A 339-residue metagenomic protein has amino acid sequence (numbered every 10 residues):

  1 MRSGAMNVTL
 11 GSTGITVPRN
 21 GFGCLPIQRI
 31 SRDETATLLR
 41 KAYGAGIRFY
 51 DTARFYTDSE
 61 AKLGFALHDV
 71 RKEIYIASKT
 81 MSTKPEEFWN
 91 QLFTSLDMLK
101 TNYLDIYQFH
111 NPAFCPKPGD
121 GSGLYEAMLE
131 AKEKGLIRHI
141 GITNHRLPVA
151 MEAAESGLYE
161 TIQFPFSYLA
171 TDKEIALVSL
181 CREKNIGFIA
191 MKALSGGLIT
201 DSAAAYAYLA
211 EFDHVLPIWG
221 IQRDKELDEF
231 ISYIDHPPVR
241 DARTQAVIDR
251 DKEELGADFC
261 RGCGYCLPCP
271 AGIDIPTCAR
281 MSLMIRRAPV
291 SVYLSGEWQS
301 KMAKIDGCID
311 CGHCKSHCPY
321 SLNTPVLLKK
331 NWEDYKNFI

Functional and structural regions predicted by a protein language model:
M1-I74: N-terminal binding-site loop/beta-alpha segment at the start of enzyme catalytic domains that lines or forms
L10, F22, Y50, L63 (+11 more regions): Conserved, mostly hydrophobic/aromatic
G23, A53, Y107-H110, T143 (+3 more regions): Conserved residues at the C-terminal ends of beta-strands
D33, R40, G44, T83-I189 (+1 more regions): Glycine/proline-rich, positively charged, aromatic-decorated active-site loop/lid region on the catalytic face
Y43, I47-R48, A176-A190, L194-I339: Structured C-terminal cap/extension of enzyme domains
R48-R54, A77-S78, R138-G141, T161-F164 (+3 more regions): Short catalytic-loop micro-motif centered on adjacent basic/acidic residues
A61-S78, E126-K134, E183-N185: Alpha-helix-loop-beta-strand connector modules within alpha/beta enzyme cores
E73-I76, Y159-S167, P238-T244: Short hydrophobic/aromatic-enriched beta-strand-loop microsegments
